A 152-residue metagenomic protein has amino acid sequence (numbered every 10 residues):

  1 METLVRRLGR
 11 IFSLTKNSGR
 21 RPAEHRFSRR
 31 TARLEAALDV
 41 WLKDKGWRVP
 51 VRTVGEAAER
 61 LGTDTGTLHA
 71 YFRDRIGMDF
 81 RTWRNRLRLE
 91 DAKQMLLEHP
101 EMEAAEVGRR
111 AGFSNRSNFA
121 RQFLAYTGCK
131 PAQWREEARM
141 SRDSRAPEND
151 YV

Functional and structural regions predicted by a protein language model:
M1-G46, V54-G55, L61-T65, D79 (+4 more regions): Alpha-helical bundle regulatory/interaction domains
L34-A37, R84-L89: Generic hydrophobic, amphipathic alpha-helix propensity
D74-R75, A125-Y126, E137: Alpha-helical DNA-recognition elements
F113, F123-L124: Conserved acetyl-CoA-binding loop of GNAT-fold acetyltransferases
